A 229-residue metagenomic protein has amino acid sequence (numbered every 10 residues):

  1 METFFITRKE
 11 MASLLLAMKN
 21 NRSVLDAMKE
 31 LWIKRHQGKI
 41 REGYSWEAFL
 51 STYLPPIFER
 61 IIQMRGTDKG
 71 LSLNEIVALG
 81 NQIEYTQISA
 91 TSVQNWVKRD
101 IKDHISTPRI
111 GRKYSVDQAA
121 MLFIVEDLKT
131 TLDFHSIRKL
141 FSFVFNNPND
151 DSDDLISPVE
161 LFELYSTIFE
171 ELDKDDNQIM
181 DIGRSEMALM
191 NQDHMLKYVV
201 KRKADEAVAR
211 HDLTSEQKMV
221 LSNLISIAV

Functional and structural regions predicted by a protein language model:
M1, M11, M18, M28 (+6 more regions): Detector for methionine-enriched segments
M1-E47, K203-E206, D212-V229: N-terminal intrinsically disordered, low-complexity, charged/polar
F4-F5, F49, F58, F123 (+4 more regions): Phenylalanine-focused residue identity feature
R8, A12, D68, P158-F162: Intrinsically disordered, low-complexity regions
L15-H135: Basic helix-turn-helix/winged-helix DNA-binding cores and closely related short helical interaction motifs
S136-V229: Intrinsically disordered, low-complexity, charge-dense segments enriched in Lys/Arg and Glu/Asp interspersed
